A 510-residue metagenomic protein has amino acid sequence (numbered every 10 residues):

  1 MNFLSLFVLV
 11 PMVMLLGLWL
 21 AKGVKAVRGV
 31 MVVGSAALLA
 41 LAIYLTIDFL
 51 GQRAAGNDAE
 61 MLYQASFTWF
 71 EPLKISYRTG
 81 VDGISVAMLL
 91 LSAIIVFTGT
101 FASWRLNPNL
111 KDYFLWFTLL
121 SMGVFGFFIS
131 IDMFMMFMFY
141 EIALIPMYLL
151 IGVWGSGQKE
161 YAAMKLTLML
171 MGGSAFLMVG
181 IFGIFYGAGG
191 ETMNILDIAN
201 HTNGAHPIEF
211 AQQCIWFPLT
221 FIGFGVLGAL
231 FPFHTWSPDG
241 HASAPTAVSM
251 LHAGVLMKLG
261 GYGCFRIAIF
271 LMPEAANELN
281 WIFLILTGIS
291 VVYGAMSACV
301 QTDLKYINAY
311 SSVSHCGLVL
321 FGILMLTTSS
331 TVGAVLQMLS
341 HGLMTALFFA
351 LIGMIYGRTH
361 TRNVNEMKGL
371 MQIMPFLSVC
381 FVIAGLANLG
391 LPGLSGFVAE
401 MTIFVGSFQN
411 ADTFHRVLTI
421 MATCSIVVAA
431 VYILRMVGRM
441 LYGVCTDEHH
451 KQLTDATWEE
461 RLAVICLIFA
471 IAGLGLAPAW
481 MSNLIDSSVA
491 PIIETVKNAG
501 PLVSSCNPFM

Functional and structural regions predicted by a protein language model:
N2-F3, G17-F101, R105-L115, E191-T192 (+3 more regions): Transmembrane helix-loop-helix hairpins at membrane boundaries of multipass inner-membrane proteins
S5-L20, G34-L45, L89-S103, L120-M122 (+5 more regions): Central hydrophobic cores of alpha-helical transmembrane segments in multi-pass inner-membrane proteins across all
K25-A36, Y161-M171, M374-V379, W458-C466: Alpha-helical transmembrane segments and their helix-start/interface "positive-inside/aromatic belt" motifs in integral
V33-L50, L170-F182, L377, F381-L389 (+2 more regions): Hydrophobic alpha-helical membrane-insertion segments
M61-A87, M133-M136, Y140-Y148, L389 (+2 more regions): Membrane-interface helix-loop-helix modules in multi-pass inner-membrane proteins
T98-W104, M122-F134, Y148-R439: Hydrophobic transmembrane alpha-helices and their helix-loop junctions in integral membrane proteins
F101-W116, T246, E448-E459: Cytoplasmic juxtamembrane regions at transmembrane-helix boundaries
M374-F376, I433-M510: Cytoplasmic/organellar membrane-interface segments at the starts of transmembrane helices in multi-pass inner-membrane
